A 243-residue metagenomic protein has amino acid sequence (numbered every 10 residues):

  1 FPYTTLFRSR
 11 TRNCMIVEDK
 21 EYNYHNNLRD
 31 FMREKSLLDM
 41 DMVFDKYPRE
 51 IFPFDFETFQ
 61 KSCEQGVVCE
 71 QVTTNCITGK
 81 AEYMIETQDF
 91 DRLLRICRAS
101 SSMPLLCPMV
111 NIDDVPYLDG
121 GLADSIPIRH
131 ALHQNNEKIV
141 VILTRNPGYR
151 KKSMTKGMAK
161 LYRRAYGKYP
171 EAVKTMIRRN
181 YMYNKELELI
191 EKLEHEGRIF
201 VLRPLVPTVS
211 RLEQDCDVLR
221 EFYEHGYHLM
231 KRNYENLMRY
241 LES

Functional and structural regions predicted by a protein language model:
F1-I51, I85, D91-R98, L143 (+1 more regions): Patatin-like phospholipase
L6, Y181, K185-S243: C-terminal helical/tail subdomains of lipid-metabolizing enzymes
Y22-F31, T74-K80, E171: Acidic/polar active-site rim loop that often engages polyanionic ligands
D30-L38, K80-I85, V115-L118, T175-I177: Flexible, glycine/proline-enriched loop segments at strand-loop-helix junctions that form or flank small-ligand binding
I51-V67: A short alpha-helix-loop-beta-strand transition element characteristic of N-terminal alpha/beta dinucleotide-binding
E57, D124-I128, K185-L187: Glycine-rich, charged/polar anion/phosphate-binding loops that engage phosphate groups from diverse ligands
C63-I142, P147-A159: Active-site gating loop/helix substructures
E137-K192, R198, S210: Helix-centered, glycine/charged polyanion-binding patches within enzymatic domains that contact phosphate-containing
